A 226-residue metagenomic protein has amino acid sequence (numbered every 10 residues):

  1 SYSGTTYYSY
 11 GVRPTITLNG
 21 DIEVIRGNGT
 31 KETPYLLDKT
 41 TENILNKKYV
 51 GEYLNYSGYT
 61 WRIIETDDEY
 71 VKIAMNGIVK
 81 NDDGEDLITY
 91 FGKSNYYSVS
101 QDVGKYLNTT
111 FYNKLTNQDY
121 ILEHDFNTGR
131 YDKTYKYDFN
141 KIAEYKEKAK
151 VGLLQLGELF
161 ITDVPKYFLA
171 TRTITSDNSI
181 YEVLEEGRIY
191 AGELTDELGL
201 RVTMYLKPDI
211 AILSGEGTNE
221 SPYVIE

Functional and structural regions predicted by a protein language model:
S1-E226: Collagenous Gly-X-Y triple-helix signature in extracellular proteins
